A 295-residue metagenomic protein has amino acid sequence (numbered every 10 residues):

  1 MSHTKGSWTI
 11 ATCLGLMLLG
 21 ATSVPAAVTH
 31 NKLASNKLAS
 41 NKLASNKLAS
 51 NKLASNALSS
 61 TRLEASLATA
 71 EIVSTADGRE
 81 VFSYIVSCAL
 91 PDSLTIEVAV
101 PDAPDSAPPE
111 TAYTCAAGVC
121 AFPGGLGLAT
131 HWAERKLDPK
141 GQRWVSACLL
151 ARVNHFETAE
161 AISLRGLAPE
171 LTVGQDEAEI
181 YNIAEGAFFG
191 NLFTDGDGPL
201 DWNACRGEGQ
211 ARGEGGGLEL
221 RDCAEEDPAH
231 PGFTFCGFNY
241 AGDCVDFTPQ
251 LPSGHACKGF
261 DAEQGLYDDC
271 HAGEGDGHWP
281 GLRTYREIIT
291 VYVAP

Functional and structural regions predicted by a protein language model:
S2-T12: Bacterial N-terminal signal peptides that target proteins for export
A11-G20: Bacterial N-terminal signal peptides
T22-A26: Sec/Tat signal peptide C-region and signal peptidase I cleavage site
S59-S60, E64-P295: Long, compositionally biased low-complexity segments
